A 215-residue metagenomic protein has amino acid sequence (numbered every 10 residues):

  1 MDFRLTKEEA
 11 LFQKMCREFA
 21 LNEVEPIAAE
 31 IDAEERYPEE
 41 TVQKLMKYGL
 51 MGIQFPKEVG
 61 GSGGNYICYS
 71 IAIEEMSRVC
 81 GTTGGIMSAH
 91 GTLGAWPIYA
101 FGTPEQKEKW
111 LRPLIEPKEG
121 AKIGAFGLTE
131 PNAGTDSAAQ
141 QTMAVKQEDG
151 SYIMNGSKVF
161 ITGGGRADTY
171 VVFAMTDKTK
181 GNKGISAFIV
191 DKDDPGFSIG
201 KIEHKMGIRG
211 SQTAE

Functional and structural regions predicted by a protein language model:
M1-L11: Intrinsic disorder at enzyme termini
K47-A121, G163-T169, G181: Internal helix-loop-helix
G81, A133, V159-G164, I208: Glycine-rich phosphate/pyrophosphate-binding beta-alpha loops
G120-T129: A short, Trp-centered hydrophobic/proline-enriched beta-strand micro-motif
N132-Q140: Active-site-adjacent elements of ketosynthase-type condensing enzymes
A144-V145: A structural signal for short hydrophobic beta-strand segments in well-ordered beta-sheet cores
S151-I199: A short core secondary-structure module
P195-E215: Flexible, small-/acidic-enriched active-site or ligand-binding loops
